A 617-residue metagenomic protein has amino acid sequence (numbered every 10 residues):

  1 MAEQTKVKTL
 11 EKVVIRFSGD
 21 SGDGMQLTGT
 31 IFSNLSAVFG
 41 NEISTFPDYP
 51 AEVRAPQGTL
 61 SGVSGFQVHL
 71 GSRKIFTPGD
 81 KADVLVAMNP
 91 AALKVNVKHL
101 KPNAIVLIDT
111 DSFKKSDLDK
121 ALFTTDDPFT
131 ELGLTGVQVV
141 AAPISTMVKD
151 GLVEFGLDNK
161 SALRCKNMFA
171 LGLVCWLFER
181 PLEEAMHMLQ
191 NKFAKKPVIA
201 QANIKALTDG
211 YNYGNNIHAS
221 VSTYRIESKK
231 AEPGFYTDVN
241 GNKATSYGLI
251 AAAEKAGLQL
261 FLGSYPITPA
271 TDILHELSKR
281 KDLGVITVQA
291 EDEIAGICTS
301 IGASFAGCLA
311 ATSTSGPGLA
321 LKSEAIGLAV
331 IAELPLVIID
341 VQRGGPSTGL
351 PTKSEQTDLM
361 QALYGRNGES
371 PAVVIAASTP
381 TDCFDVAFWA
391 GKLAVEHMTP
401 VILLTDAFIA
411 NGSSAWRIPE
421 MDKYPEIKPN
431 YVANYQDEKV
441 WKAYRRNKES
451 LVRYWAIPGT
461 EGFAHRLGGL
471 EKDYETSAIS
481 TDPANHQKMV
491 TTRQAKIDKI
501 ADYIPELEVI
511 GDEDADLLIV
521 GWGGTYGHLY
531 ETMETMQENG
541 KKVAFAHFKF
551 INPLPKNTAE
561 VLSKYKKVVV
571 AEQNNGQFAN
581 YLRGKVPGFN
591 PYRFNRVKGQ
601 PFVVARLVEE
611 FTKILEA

Functional and structural regions predicted by a protein language model:
A2-A256: Active-site cofactor/cluster-binding pocket
K12-L100, Y247, L260, T268-Y364 (+2 more regions): Thiamine diphosphate
V13-D20, A170-G172, L260-G263, A310-S313 (+4 more regions): Short glycine-rich or small-residue beta-strand-to-loop segments that form or flank ligand, phosphate, metal/Fe-S
P50-R54, F113-D117, M147, I294-G296 (+6 more regions): Short gly/pro/ser/thr-enriched loop/turn and capping motifs at secondary-structure boundaries
H69, A87-M88, L107-D109, V140-P143 (+6 more regions): Short beta-strand segments
G79, L134-V137, A141-S145, K353-D406 (+2 more regions): Conserved thiamine diphosphate
D150-L152, A219-G234, A252-Q259, E276-L283 (+4 more regions): Gly-rich Lys/Arg/Thr-decorated short loops/hinges at beta-loop-alpha junctions or inter-strand turns that position
A231, V239-G248, A256, V386 (+1 more regions): Flexible, low-complexity linker and terminal segments
